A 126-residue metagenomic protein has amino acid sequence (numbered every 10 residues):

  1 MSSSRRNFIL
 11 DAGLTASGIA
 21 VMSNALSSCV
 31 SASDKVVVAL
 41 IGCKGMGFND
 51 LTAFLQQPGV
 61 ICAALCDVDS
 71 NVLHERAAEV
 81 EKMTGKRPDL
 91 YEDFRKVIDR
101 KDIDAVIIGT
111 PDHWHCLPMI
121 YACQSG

Functional and structural regions predicted by a protein language model:
M1-S125: N-terminal glycine-/serine-/threonine-rich beta1-alpha1-beta2 phosphate-ribose binding loop of Rossmann-like
